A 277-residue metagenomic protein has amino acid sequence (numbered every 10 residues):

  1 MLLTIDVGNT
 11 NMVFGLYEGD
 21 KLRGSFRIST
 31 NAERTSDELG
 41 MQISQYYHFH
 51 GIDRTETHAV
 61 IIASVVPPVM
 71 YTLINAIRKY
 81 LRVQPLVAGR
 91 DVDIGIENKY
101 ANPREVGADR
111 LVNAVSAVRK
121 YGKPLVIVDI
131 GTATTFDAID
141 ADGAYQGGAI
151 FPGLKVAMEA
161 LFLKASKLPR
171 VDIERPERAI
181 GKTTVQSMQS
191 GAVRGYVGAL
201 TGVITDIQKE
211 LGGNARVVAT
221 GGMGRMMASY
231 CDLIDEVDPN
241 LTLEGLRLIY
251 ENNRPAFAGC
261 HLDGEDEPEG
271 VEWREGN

Functional and structural regions predicted by a protein language model:
L2-D6, I61, L125-D129, V218: Short glycine-aspartate micro-motif
L2-Q45, G143-P169, E174-R178: Short glycine-rich, Thr/Ser-proximal phosphate-binding strand/loop in the N-terminal lobe of ATP-dependent enzymes
L2-T4, T30, A157-N277: ATP-binding/phosphotransfer module of carbohydrate and carboxylate kinases, centering on a glycine-rich
G24-T72, K155, A160, S190 (+1 more regions): N-terminal phosphate-binding loop and adjacent alpha-helix
H50-T55, K120-G122, E210-G213: Glycine-rich phosphate-binding loop signature in dinucleotide/nucleotide-binding domains
T55-V65, Q84-L86, G212-G222: Short glycine-rich phosphate-binding loop at a beta-alpha junction
V69-Y71, T135, M227: Short, well-ordered alpha-helical microsegments
N75, V83-V87, V92, I96-K164 (+2 more regions): Phosphate-binding/catalytic loop of phosphoryl-transfer enzymes
